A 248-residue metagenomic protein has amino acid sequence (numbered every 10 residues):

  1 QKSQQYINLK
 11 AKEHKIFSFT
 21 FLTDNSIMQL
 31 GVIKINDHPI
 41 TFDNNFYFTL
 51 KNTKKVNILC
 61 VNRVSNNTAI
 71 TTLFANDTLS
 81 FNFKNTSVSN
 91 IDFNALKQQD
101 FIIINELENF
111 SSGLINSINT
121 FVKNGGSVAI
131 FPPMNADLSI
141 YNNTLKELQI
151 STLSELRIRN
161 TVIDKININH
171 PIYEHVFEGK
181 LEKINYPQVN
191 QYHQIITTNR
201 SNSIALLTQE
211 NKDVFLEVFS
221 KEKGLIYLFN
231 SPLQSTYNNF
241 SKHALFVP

Functional and structural regions predicted by a protein language model:
Q1-K2, H38: Change "in extracellular beta-sheet-rich domains … of secreted and cell-surface proteins" to "in beta-sheet-rich domains
K2-D24: Intrinsically disordered, low-complexity Pro/Gly/Ser/Thr-rich segments with frequent PxxP/GP/PP motifs and embedded
K10, D24, V64, E108-N109: Short, surface-exposed acidic/glycine-rich loop or hinge patches that mediate macromolecular interfaces
F17, I27-Q29, T68: Long, internal scaffold/assembly segments composed of regular secondary structure
L22-K51: Terminal connector regions
G31-K34, P39-F42, L59-N62, T68-P248: A conserved amphipathic helix/loop scaffold that creates a polar/acidic microenvironment used either to coordinate
N52-N57: Extracellular interdomain linker/stem segments of modular secreted and single-pass surface proteins
